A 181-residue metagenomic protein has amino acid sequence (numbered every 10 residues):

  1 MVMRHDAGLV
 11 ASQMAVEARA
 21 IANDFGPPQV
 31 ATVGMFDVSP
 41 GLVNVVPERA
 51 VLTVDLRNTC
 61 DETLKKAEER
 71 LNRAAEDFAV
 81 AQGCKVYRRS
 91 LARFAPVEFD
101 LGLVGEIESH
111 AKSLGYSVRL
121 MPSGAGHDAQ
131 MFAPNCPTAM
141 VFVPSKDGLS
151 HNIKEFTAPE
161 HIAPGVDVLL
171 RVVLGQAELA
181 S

Functional and structural regions predicted by a protein language model:
M1-D61: Midchain, well-structured core segments that form catalytic/ion-binding scaffolds
V2-F25, E68, R73, V143-S181: His/Asp/Glu-rich mid-to-C-terminal helical/loop segments that flank catalytic regions of hydrolases
E17-R19, K85, R89-P144: Active-site-adjacent substrate-binding region of metalloamidase/peptidase-like peptide-processing proteins
R19, N23, D55, E76 (+4 more regions): Hydrophobic alpha-helix feature that most strongly marks membrane-spanning transmembrane helices and their immediate
R19-V33, F78-R89, S117-P122, E178-S181: Flexible, glycine/charged-enriched surface loops at secondary-structure junctions
V38, L56-D61, L91-R93, G148-H161: Short beta-alpha connecting loops at secondary-structure transitions that line or flank enzyme active sites
S39-L52, R70-V86, E98-L103: A glycine-rich, aromatic-flanked flexible loop/lid motif
T63-A67: Solvent-exposed, non-transmembrane alpha-helical starts
